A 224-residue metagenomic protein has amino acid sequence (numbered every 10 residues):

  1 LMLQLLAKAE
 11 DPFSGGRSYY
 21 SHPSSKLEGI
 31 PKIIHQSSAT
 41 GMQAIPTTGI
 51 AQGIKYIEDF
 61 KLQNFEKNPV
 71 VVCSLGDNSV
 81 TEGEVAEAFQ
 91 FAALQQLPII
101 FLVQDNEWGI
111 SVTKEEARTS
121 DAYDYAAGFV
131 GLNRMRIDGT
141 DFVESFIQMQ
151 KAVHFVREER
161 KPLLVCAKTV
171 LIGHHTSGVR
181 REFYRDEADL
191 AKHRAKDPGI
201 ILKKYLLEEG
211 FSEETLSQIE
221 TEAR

Functional and structural regions predicted by a protein language model:
L1-Q95, T113-G131: Cofactor-binding active-site loop characterized by glycine-rich and histidine/acidic residues
K55, N64-K67, S120-K151, A195-T221: Conserved thiamine diphosphate
V70-L75, I100-L102, L164-C166: Structural motif
L75-T81, V103-G109, T140-V143, T169-L171: Acidic, glycine-rich active-site loops and adjacent beta-strand->loop/helix elements that engage anionic groups
G83-A86, S111-E116, I147, H175-R180: Short acidic, glycine/serine/threonine-rich loops at helix termini
Q95-E115: A short, conserved beta-to-alpha structural element at the edge of catalytic cores that scaffolds binding
F101-D105, K151, V156: Active-site cavity-forming subdomains of large catalytic enzyme subunits
F155-R224: Glycine/aspartate-rich loop-and-adjacent alpha/beta segment that forms the canonical ThDP
